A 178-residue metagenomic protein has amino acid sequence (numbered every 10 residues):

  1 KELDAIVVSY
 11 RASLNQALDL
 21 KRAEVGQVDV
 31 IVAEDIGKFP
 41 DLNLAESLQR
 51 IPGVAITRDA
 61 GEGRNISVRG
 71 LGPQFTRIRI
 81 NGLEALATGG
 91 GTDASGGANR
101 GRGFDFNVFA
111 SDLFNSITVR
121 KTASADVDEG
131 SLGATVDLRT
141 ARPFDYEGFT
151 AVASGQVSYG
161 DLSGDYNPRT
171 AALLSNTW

Functional and structural regions predicted by a protein language model:
K1-G37: Short, acidic, small-residue-rich periplasmic hinge/interaction motif at the N-terminus of Gram-negative outer-membrane
E2-L3, P73-I78, P143-F149: Short, charged/polar, Gly/Pro-enriched secondary-structure boundary elements
D4-S9, Q27-V32, A55, S67-R69 (+4 more regions): Soluble periplasmic/extracytoplasmic beta-strand elements of cell-envelope proteins
S13-N15, P73-F75, L83-A85, A141 (+1 more regions): Structural signature of outer-membrane beta-barrel domains
L20, A45-T92, K121: Extracytoplasmic beta-strand/coil segments of soluble accessory domains associated with Gram-negative outer-membrane
R22-N43, I66-L71, G101-R102, Y159-D161: Short, polar/charged loop or turn motifs at beta-strand boundaries
V32, P40-S47, L113, T170: Stable alpha-helical elements in mature extracytoplasmic
G96-F104, D112-V119, D126-W178: Outer-membrane beta-barrel translocator/receptor signature
